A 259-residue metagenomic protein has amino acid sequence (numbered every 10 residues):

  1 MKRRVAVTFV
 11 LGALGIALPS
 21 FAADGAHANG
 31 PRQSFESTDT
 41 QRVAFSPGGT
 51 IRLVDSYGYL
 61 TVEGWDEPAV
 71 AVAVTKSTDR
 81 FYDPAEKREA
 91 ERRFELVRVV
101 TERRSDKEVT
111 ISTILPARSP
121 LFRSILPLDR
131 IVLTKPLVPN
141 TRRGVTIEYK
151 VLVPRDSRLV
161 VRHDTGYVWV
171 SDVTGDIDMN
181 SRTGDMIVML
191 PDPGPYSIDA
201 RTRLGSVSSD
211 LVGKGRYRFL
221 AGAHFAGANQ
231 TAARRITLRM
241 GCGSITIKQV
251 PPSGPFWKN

Functional and structural regions predicted by a protein language model:
M1-R4: Positively charged n-region of N-terminal signal peptides that target proteins for export
T8-S20: Bacterial N-terminal signal peptides
S20-A28: Boundary at the C-terminal end of the N-terminal hydrophobic targeting segment
P31-T38, A44-S46, A73, A85-E86 (+2 more regions): Short, surface-exposed interaction patches in beta-rich subdomains that mediate adhesion/assembly near membranes
D39-S46, T50, R92-D176, I187 (+2 more regions): Right-handed parallel beta-helix
I51-V54, V161, M179, A200: Active-site alpha-helical segments that house and flank conserved acidic catalytic motifs for diphosphate chemistry
R52-R88: N-terminal, post-signal-peptide region of Sec/Tat-exported proteins
S56, W65-D66, T75, I114-P116 (+6 more regions): Surface loops and adjacent helix of pleckstrin homology
